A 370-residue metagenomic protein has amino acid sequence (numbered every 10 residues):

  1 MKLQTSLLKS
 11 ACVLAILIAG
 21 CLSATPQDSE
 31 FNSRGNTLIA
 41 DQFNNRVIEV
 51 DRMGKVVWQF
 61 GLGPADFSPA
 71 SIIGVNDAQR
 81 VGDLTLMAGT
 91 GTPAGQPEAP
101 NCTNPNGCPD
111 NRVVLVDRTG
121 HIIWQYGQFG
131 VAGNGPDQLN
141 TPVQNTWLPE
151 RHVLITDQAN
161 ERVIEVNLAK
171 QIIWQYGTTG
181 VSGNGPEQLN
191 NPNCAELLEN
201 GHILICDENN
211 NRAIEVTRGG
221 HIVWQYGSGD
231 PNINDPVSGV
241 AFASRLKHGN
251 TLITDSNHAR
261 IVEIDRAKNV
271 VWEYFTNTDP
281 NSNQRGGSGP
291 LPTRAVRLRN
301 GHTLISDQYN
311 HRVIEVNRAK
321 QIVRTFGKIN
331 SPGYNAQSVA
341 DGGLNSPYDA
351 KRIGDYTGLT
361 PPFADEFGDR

Functional and structural regions predicted by a protein language model:
M1-C12: Bacterial N-terminal signal peptides that target proteins for export
L7, I16, C102-T103: Disulfide-bonded cysteine motifs in exported proteins
S10-G20: Bacterial N-terminal signal peptides
I18-D28: Bacterial Sec-dependent signal peptides at the C-terminal "C-region" and cleavage site
P26-R370: Histidine-/acidic-rich catalytic cores in large beta-rich domains
